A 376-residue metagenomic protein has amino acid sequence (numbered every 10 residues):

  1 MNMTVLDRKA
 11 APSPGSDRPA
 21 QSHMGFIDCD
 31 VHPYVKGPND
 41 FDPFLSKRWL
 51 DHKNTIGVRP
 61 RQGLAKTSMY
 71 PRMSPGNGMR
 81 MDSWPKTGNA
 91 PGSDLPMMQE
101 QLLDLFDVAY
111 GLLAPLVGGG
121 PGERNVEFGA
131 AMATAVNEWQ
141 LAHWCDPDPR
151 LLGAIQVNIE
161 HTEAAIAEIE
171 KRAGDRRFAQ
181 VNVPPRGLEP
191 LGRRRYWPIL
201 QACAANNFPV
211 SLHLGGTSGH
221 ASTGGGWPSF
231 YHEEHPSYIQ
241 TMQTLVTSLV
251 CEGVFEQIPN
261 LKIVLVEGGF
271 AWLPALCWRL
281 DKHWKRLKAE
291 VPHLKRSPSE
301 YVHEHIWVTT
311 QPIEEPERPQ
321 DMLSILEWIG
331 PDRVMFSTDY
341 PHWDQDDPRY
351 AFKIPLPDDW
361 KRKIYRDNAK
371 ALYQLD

Functional and structural regions predicted by a protein language model:
N2-I27, P38-Y110, E138, A142-D146 (+8 more regions): Mid-to-C-terminal alpha-helical segments outside catalytic/metal-binding sites
M3, W144-L152, V157, E168-W328 (+1 more regions): Catalytic pocket-lining loop regions of alpha/beta-barrel enzymes, especially the amidohydrolase/enolase/GH5 lineages
I27-C29, L212, V266, S337-T338: Active-site flanking residues adjacent to catalytic metal/cofactor-binding acidic residues
I27-C29, V157-E160, A164, L188: Alpha-helical scaffold segments that form or flank carboxylate-/histidine-based iron centers
Y34-G37, G111-L113, G119-N125, H161-A165 (+4 more regions): Short catalytic/ligand-binding loop motif for oxyanion handling, primarily in non-cytosolic enzymes, centered on
N39-K53, E127-M132, A165, I169 (+2 more regions): Aromatic- and acidic-residue-enriched segments that line the glycan-binding/catalytic groove of carbohydrate-active
G92, N125, G129-V136, H161 (+5 more regions): Residue-level preference for long, well-ordered alpha-helices that form the structural scaffold of enzyme catalytic
L105, L116-C145, E163-A167, K171 (+2 more regions): Active-site loop-helix segments enriched in His/Asp/Glu that coordinate and activate a nucleophilic water at divalent
